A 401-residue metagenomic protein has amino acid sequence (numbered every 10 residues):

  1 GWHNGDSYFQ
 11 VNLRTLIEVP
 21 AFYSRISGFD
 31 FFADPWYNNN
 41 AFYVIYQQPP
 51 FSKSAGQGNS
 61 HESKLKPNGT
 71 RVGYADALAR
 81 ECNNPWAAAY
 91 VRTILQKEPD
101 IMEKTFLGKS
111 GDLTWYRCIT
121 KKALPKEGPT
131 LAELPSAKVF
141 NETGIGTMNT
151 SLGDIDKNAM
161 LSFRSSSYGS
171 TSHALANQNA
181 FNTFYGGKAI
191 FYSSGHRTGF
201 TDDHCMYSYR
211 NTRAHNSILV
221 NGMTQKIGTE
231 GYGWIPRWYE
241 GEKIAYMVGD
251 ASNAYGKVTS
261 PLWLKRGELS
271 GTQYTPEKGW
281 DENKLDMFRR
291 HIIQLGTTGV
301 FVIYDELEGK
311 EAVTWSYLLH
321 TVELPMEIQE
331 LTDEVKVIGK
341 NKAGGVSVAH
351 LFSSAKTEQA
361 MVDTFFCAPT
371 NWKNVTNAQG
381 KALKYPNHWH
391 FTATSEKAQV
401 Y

Functional and structural regions predicted by a protein language model:
G1-N4: Acidic/His metal-coordination segments adjacent to aromatic residues that form catalytic metal sites in metalloenzymes
Y8-I190, E240, T392-V400: Carbohydrate-active enzyme catalytic cores, enriched for enzymes that act on polyanionic acidic polysaccharides
F191-H196: Catalytic Cys-His active-site segments of thiol-dependent hydrolases/isopeptidases
R197-Y401: CBM-like, beta-strand-rich accessory domains located in the C-terminal region of large, secreted polysaccharide-active
